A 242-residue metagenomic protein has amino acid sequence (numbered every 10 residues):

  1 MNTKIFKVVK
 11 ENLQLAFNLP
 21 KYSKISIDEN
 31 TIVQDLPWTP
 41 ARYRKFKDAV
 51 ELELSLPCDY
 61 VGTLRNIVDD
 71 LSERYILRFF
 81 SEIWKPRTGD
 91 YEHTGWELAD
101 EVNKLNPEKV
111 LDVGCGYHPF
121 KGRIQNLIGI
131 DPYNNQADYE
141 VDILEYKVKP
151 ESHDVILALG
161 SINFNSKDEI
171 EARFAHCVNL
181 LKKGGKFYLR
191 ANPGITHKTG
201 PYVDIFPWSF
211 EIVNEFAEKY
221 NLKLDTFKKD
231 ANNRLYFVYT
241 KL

Functional and structural regions predicted by a protein language model:
T3-K147, K186-L242: Class I (Rossmann-like) S-adenosyl-L-methionine-dependent methyltransferase catalytic domain, capturing the SAM-binding
L144-I156: A short acidic, Gly/Pro-enriched loop at the edge of an enzyme's catalytic core that lines a small-molecule cofactor
V155-E169: A short SAM/SAH-binding and catalytic strip from SAM-dependent methyltransferases
I162, C177, F187: Catalytic toxin/effector domains delivered as secreted proteins or via bacterial secretion systems
D168-E171, E211: Residues in well-ordered alpha-helical elements
E171-K183: A short glycine-rich, Lys/Arg-flanked "PGG" loop and its adjoining helix->strand segment in the class I
